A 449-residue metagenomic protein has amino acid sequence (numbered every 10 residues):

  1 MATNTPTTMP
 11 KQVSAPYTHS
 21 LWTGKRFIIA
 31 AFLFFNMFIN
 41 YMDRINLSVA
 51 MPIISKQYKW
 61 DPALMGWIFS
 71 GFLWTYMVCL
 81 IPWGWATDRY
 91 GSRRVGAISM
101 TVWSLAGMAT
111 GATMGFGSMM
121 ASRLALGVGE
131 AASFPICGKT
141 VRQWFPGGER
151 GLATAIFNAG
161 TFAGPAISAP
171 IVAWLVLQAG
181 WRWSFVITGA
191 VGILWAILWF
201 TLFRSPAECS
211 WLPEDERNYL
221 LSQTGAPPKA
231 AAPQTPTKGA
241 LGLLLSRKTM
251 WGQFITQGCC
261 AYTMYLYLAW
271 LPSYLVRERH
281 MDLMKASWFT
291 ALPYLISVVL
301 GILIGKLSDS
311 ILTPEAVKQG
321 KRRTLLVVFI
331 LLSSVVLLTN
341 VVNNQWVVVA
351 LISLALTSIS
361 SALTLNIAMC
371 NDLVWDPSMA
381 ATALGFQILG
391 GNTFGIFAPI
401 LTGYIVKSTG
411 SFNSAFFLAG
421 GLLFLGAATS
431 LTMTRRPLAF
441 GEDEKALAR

Functional and structural regions predicted by a protein language model:
L47-S48, L245-I304, S360-A368, A398: Extracytoplasmic gate region of multi-pass secondary transporters
K59, G91, A112-S118, G129 (+4 more regions): Helix-breaking motifs and short loop linkers at transmembrane-helix boundaries and internal kinks in secondary membrane
S70-G84, A291-I304: Central cavity-lining transmembrane alpha-helices of secondary-active solute carriers, predominantly the Major
V78-G117: Conserved MFS/SLC helix-loop-helix module at the cytosolic interface between two early adjacent transmembrane helices
S122-F162: Cytoplasmic helix-loop-helix junction between adjacent transmembrane helices in 12-TM secondary transporters
F157-S210: Helix-loop-helix hairpin linking two adjacent transmembrane segments in secondary transporters
Q319-N366: C-terminal transmembrane helical hairpin of 12-TM major facilitator-type secondary transporters
V374-S411: A late C-terminal transmembrane helix in Major Facilitator Superfamily
